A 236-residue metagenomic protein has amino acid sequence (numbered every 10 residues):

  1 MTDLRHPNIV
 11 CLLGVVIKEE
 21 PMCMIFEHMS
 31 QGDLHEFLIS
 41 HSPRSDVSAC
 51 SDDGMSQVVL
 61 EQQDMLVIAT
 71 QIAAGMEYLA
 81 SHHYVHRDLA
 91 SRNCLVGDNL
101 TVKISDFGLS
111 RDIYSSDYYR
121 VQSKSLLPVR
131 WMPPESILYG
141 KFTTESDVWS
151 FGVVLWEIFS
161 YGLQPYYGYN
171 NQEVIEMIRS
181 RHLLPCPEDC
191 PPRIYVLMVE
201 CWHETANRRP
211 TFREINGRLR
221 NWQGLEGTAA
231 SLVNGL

Functional and structural regions predicted by a protein language model:
M1-L236: Intracellular eukaryotic protein kinase-like catalytic domain
